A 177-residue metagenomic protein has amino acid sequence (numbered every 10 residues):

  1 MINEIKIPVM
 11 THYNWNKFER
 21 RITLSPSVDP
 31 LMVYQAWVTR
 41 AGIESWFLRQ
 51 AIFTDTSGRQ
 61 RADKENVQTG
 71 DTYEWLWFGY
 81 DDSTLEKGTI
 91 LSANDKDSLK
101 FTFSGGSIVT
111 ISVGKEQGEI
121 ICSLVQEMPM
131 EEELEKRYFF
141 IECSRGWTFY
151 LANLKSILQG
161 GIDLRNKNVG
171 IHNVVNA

Functional and structural regions predicted by a protein language model:
M1-R59: Hydrophobic ligand-binding cavity/cleft-lining segments
I2, M128-A177: A conserved amphipathic terminal alpha-helix motif
N3, E74-L76, V125-P129: Generic short beta-strand segments
R21, A41-L85, K96, N166 (+1 more regions): Short beta-edge strand/loop motif at the mouth of beta-sheet-based domains
I22-L24, K87-L91, I108-K115: Hydrophobic/aromatic beta-strand elements that line small-molecule binding cavities or substrate pockets in beta-rich
S27, A93-D95, E116-G118: Structural motif
V33-Y34, I43, Y73, I90 (+3 more regions): Hydrophobic pocket/interface hotspot
K100-T148: Beta-strand/loop substructures that line and gate deep hydrophobic ligand-binding cavities in soluble
